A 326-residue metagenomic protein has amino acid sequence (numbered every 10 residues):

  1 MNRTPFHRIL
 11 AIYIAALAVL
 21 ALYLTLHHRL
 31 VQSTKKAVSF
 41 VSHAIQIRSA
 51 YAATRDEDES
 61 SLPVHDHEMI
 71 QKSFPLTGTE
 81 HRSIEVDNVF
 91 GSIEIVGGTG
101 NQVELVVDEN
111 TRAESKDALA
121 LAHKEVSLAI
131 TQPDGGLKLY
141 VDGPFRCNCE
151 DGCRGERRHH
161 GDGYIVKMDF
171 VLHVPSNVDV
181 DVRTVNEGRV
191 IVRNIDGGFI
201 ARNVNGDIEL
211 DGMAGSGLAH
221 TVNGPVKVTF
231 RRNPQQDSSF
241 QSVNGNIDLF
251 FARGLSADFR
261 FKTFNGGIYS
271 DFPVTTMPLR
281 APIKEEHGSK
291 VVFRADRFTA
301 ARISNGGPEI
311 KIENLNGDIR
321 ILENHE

Functional and structural regions predicted by a protein language model:
M1-E326: Intrinsically disordered, low-complexity terminal regions
